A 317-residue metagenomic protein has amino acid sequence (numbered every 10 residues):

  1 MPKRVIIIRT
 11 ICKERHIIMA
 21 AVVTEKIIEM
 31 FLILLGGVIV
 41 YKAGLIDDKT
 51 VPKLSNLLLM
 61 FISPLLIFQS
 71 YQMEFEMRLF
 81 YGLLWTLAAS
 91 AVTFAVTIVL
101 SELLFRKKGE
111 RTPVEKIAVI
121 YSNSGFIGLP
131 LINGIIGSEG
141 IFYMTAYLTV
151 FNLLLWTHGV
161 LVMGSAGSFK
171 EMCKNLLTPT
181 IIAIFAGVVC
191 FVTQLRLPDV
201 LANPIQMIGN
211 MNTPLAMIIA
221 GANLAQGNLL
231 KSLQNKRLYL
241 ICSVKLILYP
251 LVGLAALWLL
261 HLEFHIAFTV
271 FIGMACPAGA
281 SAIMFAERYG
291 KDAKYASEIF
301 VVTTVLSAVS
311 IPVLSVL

Functional and structural regions predicted by a protein language model:
I7-L317: Alpha-helical transmembrane segments of multi-pass small-molecule/ion transporters
